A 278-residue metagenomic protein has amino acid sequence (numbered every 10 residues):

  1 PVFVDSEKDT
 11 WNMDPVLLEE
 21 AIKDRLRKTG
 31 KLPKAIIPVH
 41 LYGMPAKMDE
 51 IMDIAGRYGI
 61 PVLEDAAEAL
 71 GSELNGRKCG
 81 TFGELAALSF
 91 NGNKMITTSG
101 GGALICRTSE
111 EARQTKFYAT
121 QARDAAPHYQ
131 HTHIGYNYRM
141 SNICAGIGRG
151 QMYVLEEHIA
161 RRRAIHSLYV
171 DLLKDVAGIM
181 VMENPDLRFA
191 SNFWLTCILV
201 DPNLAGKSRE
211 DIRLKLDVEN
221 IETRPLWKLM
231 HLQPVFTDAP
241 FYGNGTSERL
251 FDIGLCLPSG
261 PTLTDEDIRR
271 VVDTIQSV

Functional and structural regions predicted by a protein language model:
V2-K8: Short beta->alpha connector loops at strand-helix junctions that form conserved, small/polar/Pro-enriched
F3, L88-F90, V278: Aromatic-residue hotspot detector
D5, V16-K31, A35-V39, M44 (+3 more regions): PLP-dependent aminotransferase class I/II
D9-T98, A103-I105, E110: Active-site phosphate-binding strand-loop segment of PLP-dependent enzymes
